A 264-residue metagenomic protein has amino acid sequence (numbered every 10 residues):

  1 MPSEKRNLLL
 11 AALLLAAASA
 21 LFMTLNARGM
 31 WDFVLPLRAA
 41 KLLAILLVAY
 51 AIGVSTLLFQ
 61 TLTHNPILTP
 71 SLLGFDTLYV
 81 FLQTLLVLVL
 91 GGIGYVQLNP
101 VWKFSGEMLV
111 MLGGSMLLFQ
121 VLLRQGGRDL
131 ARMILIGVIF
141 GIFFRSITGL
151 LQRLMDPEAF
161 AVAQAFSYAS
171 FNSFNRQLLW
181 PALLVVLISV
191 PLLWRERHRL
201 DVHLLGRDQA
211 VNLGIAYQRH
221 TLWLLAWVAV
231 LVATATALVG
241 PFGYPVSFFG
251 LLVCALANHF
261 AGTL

Functional and structural regions predicted by a protein language model:
M1-L264: Alpha-helical transmembrane segments in inner-membrane proteins
